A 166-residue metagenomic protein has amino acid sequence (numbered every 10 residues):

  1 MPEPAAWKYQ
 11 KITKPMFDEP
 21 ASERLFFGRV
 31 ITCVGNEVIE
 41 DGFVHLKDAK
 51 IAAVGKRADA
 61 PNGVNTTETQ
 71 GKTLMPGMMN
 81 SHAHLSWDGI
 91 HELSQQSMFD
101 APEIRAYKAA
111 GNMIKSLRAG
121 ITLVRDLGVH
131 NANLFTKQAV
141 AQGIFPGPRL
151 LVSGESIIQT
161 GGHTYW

Functional and structural regions predicted by a protein language model:
M1-N62, L74: N-terminal metal-binding scaffold of metallo-dependent hydrolase/deaminase domains
W7-F17, I144-W166: Metal-coordinating catalytic core of metallo-dependent amide/deamination hydrolases
R24, G63-E68, V152: Conserved beta-strand scaffold positions in the cores of enzyme catalytic domains, especially in NTP/NDP-utilizing
G28, V44, A49, G71 (+3 more regions): Divalent metal-coordination and catalytic microenvironments
N36-E37, D48, T122, I144 (+1 more regions): Domain-wide signal for the mature, well-folded portions of proteins, strongly enriched in nucleus-encoded organellar
G55, Q70, G154: Residues at the C-termini of beta-strands that transition into short coil/loop
K72-V140, G161-Y165: Metal-associated gating/positioning segment near the N- to mid-region
